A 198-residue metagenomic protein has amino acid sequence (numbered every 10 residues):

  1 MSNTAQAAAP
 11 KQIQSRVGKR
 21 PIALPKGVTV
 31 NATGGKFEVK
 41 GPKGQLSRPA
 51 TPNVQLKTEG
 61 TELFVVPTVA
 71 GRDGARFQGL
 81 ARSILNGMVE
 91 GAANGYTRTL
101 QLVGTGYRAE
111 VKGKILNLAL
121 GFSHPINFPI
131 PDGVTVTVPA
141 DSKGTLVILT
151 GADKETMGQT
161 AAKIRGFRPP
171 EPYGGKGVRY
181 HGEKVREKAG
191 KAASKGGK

Functional and structural regions predicted by a protein language model:
M1-K198: Ribosome-associated RNA-binding proteins
